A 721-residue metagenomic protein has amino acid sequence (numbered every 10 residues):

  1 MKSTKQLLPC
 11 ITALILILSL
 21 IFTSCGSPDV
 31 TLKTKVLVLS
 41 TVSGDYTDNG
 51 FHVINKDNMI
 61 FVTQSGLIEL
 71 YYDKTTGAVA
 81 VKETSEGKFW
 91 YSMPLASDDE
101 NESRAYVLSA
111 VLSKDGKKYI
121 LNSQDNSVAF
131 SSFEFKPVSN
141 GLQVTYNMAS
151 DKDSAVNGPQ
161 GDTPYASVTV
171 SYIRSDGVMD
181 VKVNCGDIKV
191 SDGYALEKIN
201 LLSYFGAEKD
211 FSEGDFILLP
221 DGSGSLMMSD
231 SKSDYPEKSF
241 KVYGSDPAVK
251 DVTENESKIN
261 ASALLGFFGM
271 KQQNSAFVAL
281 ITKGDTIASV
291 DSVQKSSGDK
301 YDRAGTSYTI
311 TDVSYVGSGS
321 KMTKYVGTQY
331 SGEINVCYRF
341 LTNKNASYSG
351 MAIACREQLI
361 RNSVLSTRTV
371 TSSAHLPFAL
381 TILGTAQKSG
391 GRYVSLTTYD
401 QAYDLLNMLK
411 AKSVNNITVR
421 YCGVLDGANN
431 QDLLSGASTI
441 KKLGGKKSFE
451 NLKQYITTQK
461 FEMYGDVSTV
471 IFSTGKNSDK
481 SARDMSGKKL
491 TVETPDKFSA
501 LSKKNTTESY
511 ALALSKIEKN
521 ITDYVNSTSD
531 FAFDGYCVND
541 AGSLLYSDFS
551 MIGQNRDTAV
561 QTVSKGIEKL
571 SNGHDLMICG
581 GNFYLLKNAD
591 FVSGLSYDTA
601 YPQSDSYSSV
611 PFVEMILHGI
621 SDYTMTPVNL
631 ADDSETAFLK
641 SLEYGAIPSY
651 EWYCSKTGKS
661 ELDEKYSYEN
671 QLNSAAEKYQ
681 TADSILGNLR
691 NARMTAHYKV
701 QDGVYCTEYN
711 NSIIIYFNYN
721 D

Functional and structural regions predicted by a protein language model:
M1-I11: Bacterial N-terminal signal peptides that target proteins for export
I21-T34: Sec-dependent signal peptide cleavage junction
F61-L396, Y403-N416: Carbohydrate-recognition beta-sandwich/jelly-roll modules in extracellular/periplasmic carbohydrate-active proteins
T63-S65, Y71-T84, M270-D302, T311 (+3 more regions): Active-site-proximal substrate-binding groove within the catalytic cores of carbohydrate-active enzymes
T371-Q454, Q459-K516: Aromatic-lined carbohydrate-binding/catalytic grooves of carbohydrate-active enzymes
N416-T418, E462-Y464, D534-C537, D575-M577: Structural preference for beta-strand elements that scaffold enzyme active sites
V419-Y421, Y455-Q459, S529-D530, G535-G542: Hydrophobic transmembrane helix bundles of membrane-integrated enzymes that assemble and modify cell-envelope
